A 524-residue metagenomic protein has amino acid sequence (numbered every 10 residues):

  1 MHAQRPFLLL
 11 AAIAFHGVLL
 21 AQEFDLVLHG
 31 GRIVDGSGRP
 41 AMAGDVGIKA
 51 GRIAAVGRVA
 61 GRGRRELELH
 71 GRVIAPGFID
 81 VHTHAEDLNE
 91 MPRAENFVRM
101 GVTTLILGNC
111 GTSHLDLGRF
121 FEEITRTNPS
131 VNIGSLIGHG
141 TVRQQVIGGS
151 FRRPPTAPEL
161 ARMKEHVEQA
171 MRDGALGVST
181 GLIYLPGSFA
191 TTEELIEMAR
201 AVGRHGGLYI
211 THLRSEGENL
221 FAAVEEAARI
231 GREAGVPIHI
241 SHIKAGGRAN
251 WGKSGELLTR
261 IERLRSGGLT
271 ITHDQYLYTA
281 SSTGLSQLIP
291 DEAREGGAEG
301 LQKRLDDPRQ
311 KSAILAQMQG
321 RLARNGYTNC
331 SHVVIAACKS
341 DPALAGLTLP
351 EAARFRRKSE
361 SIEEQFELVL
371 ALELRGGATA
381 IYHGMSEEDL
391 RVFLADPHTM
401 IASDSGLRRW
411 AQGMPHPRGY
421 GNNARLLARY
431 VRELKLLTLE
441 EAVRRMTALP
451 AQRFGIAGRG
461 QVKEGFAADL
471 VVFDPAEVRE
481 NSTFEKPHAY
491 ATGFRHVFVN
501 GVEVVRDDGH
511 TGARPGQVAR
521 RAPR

Functional and structural regions predicted by a protein language model:
P6-V18: Bacterial N-terminal signal peptides
L19-E23: Boundary at the C-terminal end of the N-terminal hydrophobic targeting segment
F24-L26, I33-G77: Histidine-rich, glycine-flanked metal-binding segment
G31, L301, D307, R391-H398 (+2 more regions): C-terminal cap of metal-dependent C-N hydrolases
I33-D45, P350, G377-L390, L434-V443 (+1 more regions): Acidic, glycine-enriched loop/beta-strand segments at the rims of small-molecule binding/catalytic pockets
L69-I74, F78-A85, N89-T180, A199 (+4 more regions): Divalent-metal coordination cores built from histidine and acidic residues
L136-I137, T141, Q145-A157, A161-L185 (+3 more regions): Active-site neighborhoods of metal-dependent hydrolases
Q169-A227: Divalent metal-binding pocket/active-site signature
